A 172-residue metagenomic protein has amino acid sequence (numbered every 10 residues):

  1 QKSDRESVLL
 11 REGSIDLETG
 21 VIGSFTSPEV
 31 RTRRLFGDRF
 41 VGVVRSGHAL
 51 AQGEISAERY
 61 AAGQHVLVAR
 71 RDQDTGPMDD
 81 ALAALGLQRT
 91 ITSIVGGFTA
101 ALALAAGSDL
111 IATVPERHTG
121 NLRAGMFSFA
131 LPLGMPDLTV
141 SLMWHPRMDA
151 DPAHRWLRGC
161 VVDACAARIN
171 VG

Functional and structural regions predicted by a protein language model:
Q1-T26, V95: Central regulatory/effector-binding core of bacterial HTH transcription factors
K2, S56, G96-G97, P115: Short loop/turn segments at beta->alpha junctions
R5-E6, R31, T99-A100: Short acidic active-site motifs
V8-R11, Y60, A103-G107, L142: Hydrophobic residues within well-ordered alpha-helices
T19-P28, F98-F127: A ligand-binding cleft/hinge motif common to bilobed small-molecule-binding domains
V21, P28, L50-Q52, A57 (+4 more regions): Secondary-structure junction motif
R31-V41, I111-T119, A124-T139: Short beta-strand->loop
Q52, E116, F127-V171: A late-sequence structural motif
